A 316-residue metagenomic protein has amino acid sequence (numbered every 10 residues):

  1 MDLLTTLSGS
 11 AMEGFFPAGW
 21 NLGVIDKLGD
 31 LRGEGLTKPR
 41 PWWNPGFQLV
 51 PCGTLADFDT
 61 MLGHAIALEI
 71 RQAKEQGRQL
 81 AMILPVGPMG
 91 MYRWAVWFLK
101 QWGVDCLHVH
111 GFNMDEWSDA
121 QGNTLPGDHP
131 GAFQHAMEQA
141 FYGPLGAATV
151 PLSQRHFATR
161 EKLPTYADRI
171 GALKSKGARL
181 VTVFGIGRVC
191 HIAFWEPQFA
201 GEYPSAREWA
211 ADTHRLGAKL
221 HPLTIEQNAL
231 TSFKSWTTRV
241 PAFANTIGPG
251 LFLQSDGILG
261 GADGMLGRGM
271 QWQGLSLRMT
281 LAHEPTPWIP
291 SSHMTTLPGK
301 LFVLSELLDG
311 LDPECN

Functional and structural regions predicted by a protein language model:
D2-G23, L36, P41-F47, C52-T54 (+1 more regions): ATP/nucleoside-binding phosphotransfer catalytic cores, i.e., glycine-rich phosphate-binding loops
G29-V50, D57, V104-V183, T238-R239 (+1 more regions): Ligand-binding beta-strand-loop-alpha-helix segment within the catalytic cores of soluble metabolic enzymes
R71-G103: Glycine-rich N-terminal segment of FAD-binding domains in flavoprotein oxidoreductases, spanning the beta-loop-helix
L80, G177-V183, D256, G299: Conserved acidic residues
M82-Y92, I186-H191, L266-G267: Gly/Ser/Thr-rich loops at beta-strand to alpha-helix junctions that form or flank small-molecule/cofactor-binding
A95-C106, D128-H129, P197-A206: A glycine- and small-aliphatic-rich helix-loop capping segment at beta-alpha/alpha-beta transitions that lines
L173-E202: A glycine-rich beta-strand to alpha-helix segment that forms a phosphate/ribose-binding loop at ligand/cofactor sites
A193-P241: Class I SAM-dependent methyltransferase SAM-binding "motif I" and its flanking Rossmann-like core
